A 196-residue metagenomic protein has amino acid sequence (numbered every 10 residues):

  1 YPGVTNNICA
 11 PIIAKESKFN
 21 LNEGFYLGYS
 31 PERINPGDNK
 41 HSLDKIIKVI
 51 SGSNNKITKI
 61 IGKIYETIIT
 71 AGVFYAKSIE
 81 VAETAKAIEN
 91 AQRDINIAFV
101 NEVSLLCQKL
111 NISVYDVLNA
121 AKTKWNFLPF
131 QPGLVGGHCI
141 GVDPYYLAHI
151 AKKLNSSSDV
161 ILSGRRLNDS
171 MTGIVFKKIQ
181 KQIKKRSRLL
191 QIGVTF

Functional and structural regions predicted by a protein language model:
Y1-F196: Structural/interface elements that position substrates and couple domains in central-metabolism enzymes
